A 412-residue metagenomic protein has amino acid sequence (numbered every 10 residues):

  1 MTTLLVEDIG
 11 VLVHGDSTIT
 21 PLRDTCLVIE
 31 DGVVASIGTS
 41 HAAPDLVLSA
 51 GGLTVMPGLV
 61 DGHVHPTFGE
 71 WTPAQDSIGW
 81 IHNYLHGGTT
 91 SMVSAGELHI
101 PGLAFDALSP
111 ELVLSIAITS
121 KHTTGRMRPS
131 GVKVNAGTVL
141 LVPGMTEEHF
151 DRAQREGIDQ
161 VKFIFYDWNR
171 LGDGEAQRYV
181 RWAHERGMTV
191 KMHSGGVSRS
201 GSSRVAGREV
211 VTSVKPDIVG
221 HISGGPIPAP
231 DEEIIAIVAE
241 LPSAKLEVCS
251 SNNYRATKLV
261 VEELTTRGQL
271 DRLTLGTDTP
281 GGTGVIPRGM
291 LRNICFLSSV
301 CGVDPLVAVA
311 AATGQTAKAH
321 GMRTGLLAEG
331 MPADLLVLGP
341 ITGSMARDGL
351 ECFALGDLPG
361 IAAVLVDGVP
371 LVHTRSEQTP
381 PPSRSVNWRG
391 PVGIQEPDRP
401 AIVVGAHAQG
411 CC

Functional and structural regions predicted by a protein language model:
M1-L5, G10-M56: Histidine-rich, glycine-flanked metal-binding segment
M1-T25, H82-H86, S91, T313-C412: Active-site microenvironment of metallo-dependent hydrolases
A42, A50-S115, A408: Metal-associated gating/positioning segment near the N- to mid-region
G62-Q75, V132-T146, G195: Active-site mouth loops of central-metabolism enzymes
P73-I81, V142-A153, G201-V210: Short, acidic/polar
W80-E111, K121-L141, R155-W168, G187-K191 (+1 more regions): Divalent metal-dependent hydrolysis catalytic cores, especially in the metallo-beta-lactamase
I158-G284: Active-site core of metal-dependent hydrolases
E262-I341: His/Asp/Glu-enriched, well-ordered alpha-helical/loop segment that forms or immediately abuts the divalent-metal
